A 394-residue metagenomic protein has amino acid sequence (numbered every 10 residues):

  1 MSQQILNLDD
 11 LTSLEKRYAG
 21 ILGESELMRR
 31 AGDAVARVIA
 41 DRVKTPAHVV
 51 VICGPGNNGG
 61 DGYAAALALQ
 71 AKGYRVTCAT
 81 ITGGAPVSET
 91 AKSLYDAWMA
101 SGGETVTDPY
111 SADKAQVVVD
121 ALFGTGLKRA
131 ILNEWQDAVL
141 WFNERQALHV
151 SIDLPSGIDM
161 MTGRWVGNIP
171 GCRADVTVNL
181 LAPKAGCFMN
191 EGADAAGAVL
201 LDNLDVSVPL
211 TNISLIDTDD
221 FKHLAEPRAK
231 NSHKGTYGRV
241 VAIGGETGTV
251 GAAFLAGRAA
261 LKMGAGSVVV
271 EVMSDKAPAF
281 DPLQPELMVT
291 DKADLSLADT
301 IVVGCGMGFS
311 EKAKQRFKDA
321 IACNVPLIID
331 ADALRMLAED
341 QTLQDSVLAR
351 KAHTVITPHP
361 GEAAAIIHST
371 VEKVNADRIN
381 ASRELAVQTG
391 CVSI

Functional and structural regions predicted by a protein language model:
M1-I81, S88, A174-V176, A182 (+2 more regions): Small-residue (G/A/S/T)-rich helix-start motifs and N-terminal tracts that mark the onset
V50, A64-N143, P278-L295: N-terminal small/polar loop signature for handling phosphorylated ligands or for N-terminal nucleophile
G84, G124-R129, W165, E246-T249 (+1 more regions): Short strand->helix junction
Q116-V117, L122-N212: Internal gly/pro-rich beta-alpha loop/helix module that stabilizes soluble enzyme cofactors or their anionic handles
